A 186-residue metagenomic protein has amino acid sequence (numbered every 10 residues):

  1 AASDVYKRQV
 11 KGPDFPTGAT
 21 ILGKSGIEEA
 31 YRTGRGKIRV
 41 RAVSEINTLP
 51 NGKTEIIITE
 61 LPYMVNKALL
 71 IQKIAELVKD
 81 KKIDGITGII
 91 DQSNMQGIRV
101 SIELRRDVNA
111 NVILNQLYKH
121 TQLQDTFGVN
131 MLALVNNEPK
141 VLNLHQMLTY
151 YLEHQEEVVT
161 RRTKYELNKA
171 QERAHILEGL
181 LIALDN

Functional and structural regions predicted by a protein language model:
A1-N186: C-terminal interaction appendages of subunits in large macromolecular complexes
